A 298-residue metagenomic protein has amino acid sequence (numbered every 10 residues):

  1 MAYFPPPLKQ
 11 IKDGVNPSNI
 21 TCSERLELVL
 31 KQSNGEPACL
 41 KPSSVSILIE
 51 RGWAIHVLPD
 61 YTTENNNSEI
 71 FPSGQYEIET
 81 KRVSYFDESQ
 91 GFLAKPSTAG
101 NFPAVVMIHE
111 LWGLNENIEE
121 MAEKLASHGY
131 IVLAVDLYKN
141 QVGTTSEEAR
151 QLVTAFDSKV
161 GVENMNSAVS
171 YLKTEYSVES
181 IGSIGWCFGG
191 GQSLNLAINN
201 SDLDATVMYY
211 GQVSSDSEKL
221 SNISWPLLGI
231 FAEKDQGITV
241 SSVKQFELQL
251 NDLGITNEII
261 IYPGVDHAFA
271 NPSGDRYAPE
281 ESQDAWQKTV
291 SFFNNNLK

Functional and structural regions predicted by a protein language model:
I70-K173, S273: Serine-hydrolase catalytic machinery in alpha/beta-hydrolase-like enzymes
M121, T239-Q249: Short alpha-helix in the alpha/beta-hydrolase fold that links the catalytic acid
Y176-W186: Alpha/beta-hydrolase fold nucleophile elbow
G185-G189, S193: Gly/Ala-rich beta-loop-alpha elbow adjacent to hydrolase catalytic centers
D202-Q212: A conserved short beta-strand
I223, G229-F231: Short beta-strand/loop motif that positions the catalytic acidic residue of the alpha/beta-hydrolase fold
K234-I238: Acidic catalytic loop of the alpha/beta-hydrolase fold
N251-K298: C-terminal catalytic histidine-bearing segment of alpha/beta-hydrolase fold enzymes
